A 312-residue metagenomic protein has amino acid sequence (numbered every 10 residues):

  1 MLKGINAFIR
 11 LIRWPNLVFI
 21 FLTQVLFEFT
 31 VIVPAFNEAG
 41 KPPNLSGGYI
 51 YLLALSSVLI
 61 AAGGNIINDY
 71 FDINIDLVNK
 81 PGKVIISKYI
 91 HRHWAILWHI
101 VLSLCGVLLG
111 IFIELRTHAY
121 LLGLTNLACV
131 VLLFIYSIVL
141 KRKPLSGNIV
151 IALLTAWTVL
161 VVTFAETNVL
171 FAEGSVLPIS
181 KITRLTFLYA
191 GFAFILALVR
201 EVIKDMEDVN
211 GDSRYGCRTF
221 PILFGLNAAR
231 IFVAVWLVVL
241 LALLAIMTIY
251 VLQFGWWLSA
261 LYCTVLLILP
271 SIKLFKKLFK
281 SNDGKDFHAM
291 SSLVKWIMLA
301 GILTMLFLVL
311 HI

Functional and structural regions predicted by a protein language model:
M1-F19, I138, A156-V159, V169-I312: C-terminal membrane-associated helical module and adjoining short loops/tails
L2, I9-R10, K83-E173: Intramembrane alpha-helical segments
L17-T23, G64, N68, D76 (+4 more regions): Alpha-helical transmembrane segments and their lipid-water interface positions in multi-pass membrane proteins
F21-F71, G106-V107, Y120-F134, P178-I203: Membrane-embedded alpha-helical segments that form the functional core of polytopic membrane enzymes, especially those
L22-V31, S103-I111, T158-V161, L240-A245 (+1 more regions): Membrane-interfacial alpha-helical segments at the cytosolic side of multi-pass membrane proteins
Q24-V25, S57, I100-L104, V130-L133 (+4 more regions): Residue-level recognition of pore/gate-forming positions within transmembrane alpha-helices of multi-pass
A35-F36, I73-K80, T167-A172: Peri-membrane helix termini and adjoining interfacial loops of integral membrane proteins
A54-L55, I73-N126, G216-F254: Multi-pass membrane catalytic core of lipid/isoprenoid biosynthesis enzymes
